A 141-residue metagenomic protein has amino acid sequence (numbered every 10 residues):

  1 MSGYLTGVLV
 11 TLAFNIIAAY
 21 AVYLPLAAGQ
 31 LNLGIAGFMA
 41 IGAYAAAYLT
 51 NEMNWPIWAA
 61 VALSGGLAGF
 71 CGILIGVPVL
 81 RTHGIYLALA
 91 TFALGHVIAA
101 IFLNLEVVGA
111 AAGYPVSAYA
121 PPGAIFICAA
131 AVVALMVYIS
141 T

Functional and structural regions predicted by a protein language model:
M1-T141: Transmembrane alpha-helices and adjacent helix-loop boundaries
